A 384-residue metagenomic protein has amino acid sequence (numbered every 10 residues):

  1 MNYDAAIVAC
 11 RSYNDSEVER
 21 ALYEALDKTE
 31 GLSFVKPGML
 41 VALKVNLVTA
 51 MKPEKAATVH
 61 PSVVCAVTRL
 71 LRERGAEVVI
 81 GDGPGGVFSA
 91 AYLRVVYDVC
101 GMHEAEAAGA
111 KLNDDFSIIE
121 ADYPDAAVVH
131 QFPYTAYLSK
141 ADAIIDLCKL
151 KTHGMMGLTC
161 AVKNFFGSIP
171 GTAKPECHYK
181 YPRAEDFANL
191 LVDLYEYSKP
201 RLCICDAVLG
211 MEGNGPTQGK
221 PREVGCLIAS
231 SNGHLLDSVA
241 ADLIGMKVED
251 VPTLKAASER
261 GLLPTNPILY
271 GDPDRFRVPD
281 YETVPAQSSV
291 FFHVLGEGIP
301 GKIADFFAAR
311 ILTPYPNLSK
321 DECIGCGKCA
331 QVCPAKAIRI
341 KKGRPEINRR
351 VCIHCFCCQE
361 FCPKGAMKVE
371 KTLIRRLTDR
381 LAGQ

Functional and structural regions predicted by a protein language model:
M1-K320, I324, A330-R344, R349 (+2 more regions): N-terminal and secondary-structure boundary signal
I353-H354: Extended, alpha-helix-rich binding/interface surfaces that flank or overlap catalytic cores and mediate recognition
